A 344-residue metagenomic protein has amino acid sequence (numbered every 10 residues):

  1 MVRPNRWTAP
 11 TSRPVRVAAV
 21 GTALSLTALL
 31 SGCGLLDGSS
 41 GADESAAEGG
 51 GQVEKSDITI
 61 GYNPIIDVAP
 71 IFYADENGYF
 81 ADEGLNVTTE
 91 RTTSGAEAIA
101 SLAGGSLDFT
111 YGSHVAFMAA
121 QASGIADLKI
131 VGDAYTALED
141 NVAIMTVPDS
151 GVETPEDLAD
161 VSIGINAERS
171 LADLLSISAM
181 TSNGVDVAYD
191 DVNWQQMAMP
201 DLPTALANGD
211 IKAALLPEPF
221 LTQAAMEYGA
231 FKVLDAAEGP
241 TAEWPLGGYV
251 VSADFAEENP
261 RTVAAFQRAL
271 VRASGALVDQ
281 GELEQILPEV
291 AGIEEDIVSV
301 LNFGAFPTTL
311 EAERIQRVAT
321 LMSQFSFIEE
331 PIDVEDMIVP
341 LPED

Functional and structural regions predicted by a protein language model:
R3-G21: Bacterial N-terminal signal peptides that target proteins for export
A28-G32: C-terminal motif of bacterial Sec signal peptides marking the signal peptidase cleavage site
G34-D37: Bacterial signal peptide processing site
D43-D186, Q195-Q196, K212-E218, V233-L234 (+1 more regions): Short, glycine-/small- and polar/acidic-enriched structural segments that line small-molecule recognition paths
D82, T136-A137, E238-T241, A305-A312 (+1 more regions): Short, solvent-exposed loop/beta-turn-alpha elements that line the ligand-binding surface or hinge of extracytoplasmic
V115, G124, D190-D191, Q195 (+1 more regions): Pocket-lining segment of extracytoplasmic ligand-binding domains
E257-F327: Secondary-structure end/capping motifs
M322-D344: Conserved C-terminal helix/tail region of periplasmic/extracytoplasmic solute-binding proteins
